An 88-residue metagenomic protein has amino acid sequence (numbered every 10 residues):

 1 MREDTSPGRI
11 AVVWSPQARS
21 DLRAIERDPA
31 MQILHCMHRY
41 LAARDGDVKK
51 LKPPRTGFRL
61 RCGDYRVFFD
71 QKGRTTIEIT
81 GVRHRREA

Functional and structural regions predicted by a protein language model:
M1-V13, S20, A24, D28-M31 (+3 more regions): Enriched for short, Lys/Arg-rich terminal
Q17, K52-R55, R83: Short beta->alpha linker loops
H35-L60: A short, surface-exposed loop/turn module that caps and links secondary-structure elements
